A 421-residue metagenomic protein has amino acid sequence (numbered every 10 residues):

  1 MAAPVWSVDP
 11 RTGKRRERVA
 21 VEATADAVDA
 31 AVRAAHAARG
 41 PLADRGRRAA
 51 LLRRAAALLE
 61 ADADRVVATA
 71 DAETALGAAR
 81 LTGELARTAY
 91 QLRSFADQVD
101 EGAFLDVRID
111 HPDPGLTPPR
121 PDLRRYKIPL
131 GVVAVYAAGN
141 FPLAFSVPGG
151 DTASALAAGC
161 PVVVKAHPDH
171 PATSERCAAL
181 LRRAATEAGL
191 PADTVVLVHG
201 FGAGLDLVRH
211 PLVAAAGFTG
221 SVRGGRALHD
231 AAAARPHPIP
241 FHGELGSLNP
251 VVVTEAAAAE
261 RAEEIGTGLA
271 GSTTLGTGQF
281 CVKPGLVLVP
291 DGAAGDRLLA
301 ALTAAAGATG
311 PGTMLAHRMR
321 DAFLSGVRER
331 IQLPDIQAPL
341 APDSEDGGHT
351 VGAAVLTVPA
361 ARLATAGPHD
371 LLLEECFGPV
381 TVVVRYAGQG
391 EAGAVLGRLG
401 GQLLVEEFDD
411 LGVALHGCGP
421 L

Functional and structural regions predicted by a protein language model:
M1-P121: N-terminal Rossmann-like NAD(P)+-binding subdomain of aldehyde/semialdehyde dehydrogenases
T12-V19, A50, G189, V213 (+3 more regions): Conserved C-terminal structural/oligomerization subdomain of aldehyde/semialdehyde dehydrogenase
G13, R48, A70, G159 (+6 more regions): Residue-level signal for inorganic ion chemistry
A27, G202-A203, E391: Short acidic active-site motifs
A38, R54-R65, L180-A188, G266 (+3 more regions): Generic non-transmembrane alpha-helical segments
R45, G310-M319, V405-G412: A short, aromatic/hydrophobic, helix- or strand-capping loop or linear motif that either lines the entrance/gate
E60, A103-I265, A270: Rossmann-like NAD(P) dinucleotide-binding subdomain of oxidoreductase/dehydrogenase enzymes
L180-A184, G224-G367, A394: ALDH superfamily catalytic-core signature
